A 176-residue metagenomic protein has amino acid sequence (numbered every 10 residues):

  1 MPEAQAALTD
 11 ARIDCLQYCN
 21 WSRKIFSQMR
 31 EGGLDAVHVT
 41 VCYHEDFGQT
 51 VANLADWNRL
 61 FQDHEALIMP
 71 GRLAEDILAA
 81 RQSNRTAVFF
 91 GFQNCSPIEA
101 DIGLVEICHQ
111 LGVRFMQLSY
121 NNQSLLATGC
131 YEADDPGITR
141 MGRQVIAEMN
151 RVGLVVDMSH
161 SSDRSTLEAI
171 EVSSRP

Functional and structural regions predicted by a protein language model:
M1-D135, R140: N-terminal hydrophobic targeting/anchoring segments and the immediately downstream early-domain regions of hydrolases
M141-P176: Catalytic pocket-lining loop regions of alpha/beta-barrel enzymes, especially the amidohydrolase/enolase/GH5 lineages
